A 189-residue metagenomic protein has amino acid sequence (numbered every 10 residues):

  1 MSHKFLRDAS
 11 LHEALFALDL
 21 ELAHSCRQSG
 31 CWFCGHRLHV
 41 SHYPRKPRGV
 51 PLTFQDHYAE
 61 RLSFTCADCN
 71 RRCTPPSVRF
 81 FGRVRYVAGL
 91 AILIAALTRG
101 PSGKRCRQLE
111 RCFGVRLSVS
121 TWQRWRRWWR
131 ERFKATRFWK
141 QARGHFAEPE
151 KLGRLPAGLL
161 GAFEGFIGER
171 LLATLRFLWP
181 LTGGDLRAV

Functional and structural regions predicted by a protein language model:
M1-E13, A23, R27, V119-W122 (+2 more regions): Long C-terminal interaction/binding lobes of large macromolecular proteins
S2, L6, L15-L18, V50-T53 (+2 more regions): Generic preference for well-ordered secondary structure
F5, H39, A67-A91, R105-R111 (+1 more regions): Generic hydrophobic segment detector
D8-H12, P44-P47, R71-R72, V87 (+1 more regions): A generic structural signal for ordered alpha-helices
E13-A14, I92: A short, structure-level motif marking secondary-structure boundaries and short turns
A14-D68, T74: N-terminal juxtadomain amphipathic helix that follows a signal peptide/anchor or precedes a small N-terminal auxiliary
G30, G35, G49, G82 (+8 more regions): Residue-identity detector for glycine
S63, A67-G153: Short, positively charged, Gly/Tyr-enriched micro-motifs that form contact patches at catalytic or ligand/partner
